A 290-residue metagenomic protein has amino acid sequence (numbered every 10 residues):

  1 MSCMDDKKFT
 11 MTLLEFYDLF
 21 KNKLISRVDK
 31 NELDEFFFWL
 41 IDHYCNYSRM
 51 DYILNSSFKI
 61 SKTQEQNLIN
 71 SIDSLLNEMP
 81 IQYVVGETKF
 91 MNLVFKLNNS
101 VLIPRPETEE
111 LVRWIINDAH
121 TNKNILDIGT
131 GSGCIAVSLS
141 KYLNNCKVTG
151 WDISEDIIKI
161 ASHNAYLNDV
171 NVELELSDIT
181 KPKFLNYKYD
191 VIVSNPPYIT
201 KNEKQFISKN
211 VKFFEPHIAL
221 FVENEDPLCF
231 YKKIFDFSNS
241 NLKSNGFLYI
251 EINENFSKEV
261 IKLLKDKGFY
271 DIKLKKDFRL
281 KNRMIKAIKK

Functional and structural regions predicted by a protein language model:
C3-L68: A short N-terminal interaction module
L40, E78, T108, I135 (+5 more regions): Residue-level signal for inorganic ion chemistry
H43-W114: Conserved AdoMet
Q82, I199-N202, N255: Active-site beta-alpha loop architecture of Rossmann-like, nucleotide-cofactor-dependent enzymes
V94, K147, N171-E173, Y270-K273: Conserved beta-strand segments of alpha/beta enzyme cores
E107-F206, K233: Conserved SAM/SAH cofactor-binding pocket of Class I
Y198-C229: Mobile active-site "lid"/loop adjacent to the S-adenosyl-L-methionine
N224-A287: Conserved Class I SAM-dependent methyltransferase catalytic core
